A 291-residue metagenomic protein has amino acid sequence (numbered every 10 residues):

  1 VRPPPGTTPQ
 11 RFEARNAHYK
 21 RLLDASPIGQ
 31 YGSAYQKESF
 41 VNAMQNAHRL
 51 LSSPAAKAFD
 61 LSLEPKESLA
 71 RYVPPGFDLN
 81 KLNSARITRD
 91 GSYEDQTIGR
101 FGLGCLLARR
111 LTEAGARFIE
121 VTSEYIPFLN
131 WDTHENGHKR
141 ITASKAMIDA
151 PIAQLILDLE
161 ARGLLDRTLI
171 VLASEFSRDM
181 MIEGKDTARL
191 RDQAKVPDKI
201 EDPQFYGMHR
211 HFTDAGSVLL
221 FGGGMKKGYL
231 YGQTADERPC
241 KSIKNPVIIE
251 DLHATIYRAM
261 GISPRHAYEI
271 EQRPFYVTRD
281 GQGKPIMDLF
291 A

Functional and structural regions predicted by a protein language model:
V1-A291: Ligand-binding pockets and gating/stacking loops
